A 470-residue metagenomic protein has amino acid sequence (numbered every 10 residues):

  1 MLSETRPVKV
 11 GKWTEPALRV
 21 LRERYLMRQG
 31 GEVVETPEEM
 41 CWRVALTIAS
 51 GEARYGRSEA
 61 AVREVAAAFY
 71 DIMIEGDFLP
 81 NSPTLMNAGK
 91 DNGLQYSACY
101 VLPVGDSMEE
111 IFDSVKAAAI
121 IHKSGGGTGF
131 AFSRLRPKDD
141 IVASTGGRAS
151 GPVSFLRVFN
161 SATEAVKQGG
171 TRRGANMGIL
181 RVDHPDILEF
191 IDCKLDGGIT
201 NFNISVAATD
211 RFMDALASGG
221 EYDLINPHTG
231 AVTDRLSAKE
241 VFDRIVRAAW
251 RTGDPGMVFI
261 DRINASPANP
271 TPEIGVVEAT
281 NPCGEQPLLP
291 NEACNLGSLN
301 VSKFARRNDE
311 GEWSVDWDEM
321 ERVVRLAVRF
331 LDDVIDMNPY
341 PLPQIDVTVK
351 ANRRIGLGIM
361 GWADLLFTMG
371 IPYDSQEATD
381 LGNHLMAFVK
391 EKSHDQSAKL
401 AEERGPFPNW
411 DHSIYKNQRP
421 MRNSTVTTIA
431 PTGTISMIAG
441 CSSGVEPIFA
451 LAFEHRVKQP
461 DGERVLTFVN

Functional and structural regions predicted by a protein language model:
M1-N470: Long, C-terminal-biased catalytic regions of enzyme "large/alpha" subunits
